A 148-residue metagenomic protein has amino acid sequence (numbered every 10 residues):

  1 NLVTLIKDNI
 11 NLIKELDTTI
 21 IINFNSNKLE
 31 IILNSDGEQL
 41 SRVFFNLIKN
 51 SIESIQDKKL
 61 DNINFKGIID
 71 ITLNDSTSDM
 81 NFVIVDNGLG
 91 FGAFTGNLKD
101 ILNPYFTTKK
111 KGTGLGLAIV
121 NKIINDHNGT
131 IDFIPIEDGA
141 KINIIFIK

Functional and structural regions predicted by a protein language model:
N1-I10: A conserved beta-strand-to-alpha-helix junction within the catalytic ATP-binding
T19-I31: Conserved catalytic submotifs in the C-terminal HATPase_c
I32-S35, T108: Conserved micro-motifs of the catalytic ATP-binding
I52-T77: ATP-lid-like helix-loop hinge signature
F91-P104: Short conserved segment of the HATPase_c
G116, V120: Short alpha-helical Gxxx[C/S/T] motif in the catalytic ATP-binding
I124-N125: Detector for a conserved hydrophobic position within an alpha-helical segment of the HATPase_c
G129-T130: Conserved glycine-rich
